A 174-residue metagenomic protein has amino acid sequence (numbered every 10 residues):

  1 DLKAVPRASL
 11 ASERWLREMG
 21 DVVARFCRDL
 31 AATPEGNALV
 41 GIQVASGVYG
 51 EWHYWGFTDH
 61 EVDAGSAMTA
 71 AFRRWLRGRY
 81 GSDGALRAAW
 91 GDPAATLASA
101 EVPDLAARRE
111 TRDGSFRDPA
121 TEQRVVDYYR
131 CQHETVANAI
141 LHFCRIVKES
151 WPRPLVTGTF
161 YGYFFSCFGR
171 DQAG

Functional and structural regions predicted by a protein language model:
D1-G174: Polysaccharide-binding and catalytic clefts of secreted carbohydrate-active enzymes
